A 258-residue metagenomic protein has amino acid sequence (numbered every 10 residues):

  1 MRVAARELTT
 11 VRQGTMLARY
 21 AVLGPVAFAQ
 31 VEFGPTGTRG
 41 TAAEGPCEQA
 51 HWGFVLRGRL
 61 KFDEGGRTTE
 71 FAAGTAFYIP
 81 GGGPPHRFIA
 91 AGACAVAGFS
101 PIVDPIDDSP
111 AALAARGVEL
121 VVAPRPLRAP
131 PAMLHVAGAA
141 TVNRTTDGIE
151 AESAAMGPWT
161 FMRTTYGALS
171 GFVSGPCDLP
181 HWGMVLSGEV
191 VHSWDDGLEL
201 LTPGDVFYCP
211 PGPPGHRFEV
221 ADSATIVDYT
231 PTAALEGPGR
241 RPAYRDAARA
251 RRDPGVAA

Functional and structural regions predicted by a protein language model:
M1-Q30, P35, G40-A43, D107-Y166 (+1 more regions): A short, N-terminal "cap"/entry segment at the start of jelly-roll beta-barrel domains of the cupin/DSBH fold
V22-V26, T36-F54, G65, A155-P158 (+2 more regions): A short beta-loop-beta micro-motif enriched in histidine and acidic residues
Q30, F62, I79, V96-F99 (+4 more regions): Short hydrophobic/aromatic-rich beta-strand segments that constitute the beta-sheet cores of beta-sandwich/beta-barrel
K61-D63, I89, V191-S193, E219: A generic structural motif
G65-G83, D195-P213: Short acidic-glycine-tyrosine-enriched beta hairpin
T75, G81-S109, P211-G239: Ligand-binding loop in jelly-roll beta-barrel domains
